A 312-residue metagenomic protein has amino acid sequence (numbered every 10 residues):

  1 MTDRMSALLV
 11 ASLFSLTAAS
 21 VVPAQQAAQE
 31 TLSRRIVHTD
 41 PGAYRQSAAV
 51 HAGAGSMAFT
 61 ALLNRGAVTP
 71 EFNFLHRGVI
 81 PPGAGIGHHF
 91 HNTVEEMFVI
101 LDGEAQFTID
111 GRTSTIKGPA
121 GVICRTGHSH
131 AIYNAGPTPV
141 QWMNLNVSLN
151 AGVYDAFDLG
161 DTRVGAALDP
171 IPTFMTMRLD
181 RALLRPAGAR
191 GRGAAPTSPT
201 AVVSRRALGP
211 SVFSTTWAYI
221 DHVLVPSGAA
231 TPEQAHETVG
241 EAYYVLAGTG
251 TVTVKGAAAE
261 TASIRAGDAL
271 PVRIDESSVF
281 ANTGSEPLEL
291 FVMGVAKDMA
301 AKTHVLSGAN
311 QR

Functional and structural regions predicted by a protein language model:
L8-A18: Bacterial N-terminal signal peptides
A18-A19, P23-A24: Boundary at the C-terminal end of the N-terminal hydrophobic targeting segment
A24-F72, G87, G152-W217, P232 (+1 more regions): A short, N-terminal "cap"/entry segment at the start of jelly-roll beta-barrel domains of the cupin/DSBH fold
R65-F74, A84-E96, P210-Y219, G228-Y244 (+1 more regions): A short beta-loop-beta micro-motif enriched in histidine and acidic residues
R77-P81, F90-F107, V147, H222-P226 (+2 more regions): Short, conserved beta-strand element in jelly-roll/cupin
G111-T126, A258-I274: Short acidic-glycine-tyrosine-enriched beta hairpin
I132-A135, F280-T283: Asparagine-centered strand-capping/turn motif at beta-strand->loop junctions
P137-V153, A242, P271, E286-A301: A short hydrophobic beta-strand segment most commonly corresponding to one strand of the jelly-roll/cupin
